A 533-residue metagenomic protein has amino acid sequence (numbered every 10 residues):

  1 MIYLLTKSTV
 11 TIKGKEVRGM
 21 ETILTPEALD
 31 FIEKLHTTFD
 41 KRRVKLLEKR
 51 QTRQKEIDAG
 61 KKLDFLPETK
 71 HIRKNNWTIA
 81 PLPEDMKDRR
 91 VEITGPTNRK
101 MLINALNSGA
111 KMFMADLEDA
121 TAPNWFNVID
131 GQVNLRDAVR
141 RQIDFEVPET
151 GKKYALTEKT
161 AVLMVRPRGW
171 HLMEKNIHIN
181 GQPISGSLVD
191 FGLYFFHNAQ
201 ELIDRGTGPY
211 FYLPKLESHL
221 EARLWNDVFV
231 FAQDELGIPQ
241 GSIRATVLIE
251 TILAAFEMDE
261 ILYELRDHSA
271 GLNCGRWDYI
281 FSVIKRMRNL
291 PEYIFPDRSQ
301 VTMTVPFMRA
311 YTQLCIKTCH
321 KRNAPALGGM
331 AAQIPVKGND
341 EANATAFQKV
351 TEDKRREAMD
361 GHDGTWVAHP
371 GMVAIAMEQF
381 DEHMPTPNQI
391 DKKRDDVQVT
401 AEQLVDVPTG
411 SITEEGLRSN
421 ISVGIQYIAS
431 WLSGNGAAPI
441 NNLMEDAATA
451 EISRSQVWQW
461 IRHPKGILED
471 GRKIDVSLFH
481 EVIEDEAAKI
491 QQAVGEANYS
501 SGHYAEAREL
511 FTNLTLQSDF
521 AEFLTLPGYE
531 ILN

Functional and structural regions predicted by a protein language model:
I2-N533: Expand to "…catalyze enediolate/carbanion chemistry for C-C bond making/breaking, isomerization, decarboxylation
